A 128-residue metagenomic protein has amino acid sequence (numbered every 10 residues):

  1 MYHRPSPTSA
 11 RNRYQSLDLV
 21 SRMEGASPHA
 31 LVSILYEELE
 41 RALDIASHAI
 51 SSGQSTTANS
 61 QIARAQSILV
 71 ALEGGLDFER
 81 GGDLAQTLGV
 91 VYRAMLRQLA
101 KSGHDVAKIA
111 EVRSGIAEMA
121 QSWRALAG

Functional and structural regions predicted by a protein language model:
M1-L31, A110-G128: Short terminal interaction segments
L17, S21-T57: N-terminal first-folded block
A58, A65, I109-V112: Solenoid-repeat scaffolds in large eukaryotic assemblies
A71-L88: Short, solvent-exposed, charged loop/turn and helix-capping segments that join or cap alpha-helices on peripheral
G81, L99-R113: Amphipathic, charged alpha-helical scaffolds that flank and support histidine-based chemistry in signaling
A85-S102: Long, amphipathic, charge-rich alpha-helical segments that form helical bundles/coiled-coils
